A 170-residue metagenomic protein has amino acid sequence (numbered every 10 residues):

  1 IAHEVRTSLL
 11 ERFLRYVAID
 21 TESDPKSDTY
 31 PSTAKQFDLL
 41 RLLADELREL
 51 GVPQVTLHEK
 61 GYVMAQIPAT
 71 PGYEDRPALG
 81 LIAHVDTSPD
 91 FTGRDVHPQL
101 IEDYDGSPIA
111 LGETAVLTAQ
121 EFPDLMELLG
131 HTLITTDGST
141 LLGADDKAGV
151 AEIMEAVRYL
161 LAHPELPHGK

Functional and structural regions predicted by a protein language model:
A2, R6-L9, S32-Q36, L40 (+1 more regions): Generic structural signal for well-ordered, non-membrane alpha-helical segments in soluble metabolic enzymes
R6-A34, T135: N-terminal capping segment at the start of a domain
L10, L14, R41-A44, V150-R158: Predominant activation on well-ordered alpha-helical scaffold segments within soluble catalytic domains
D20, H168-K170: Residue-level recognition of the N-termini of beta-strands and the immediately preceding loop/turn
P25-K26, Q54, L166-H168: Flexible, glycine/charged-enriched surface loops at secondary-structure junctions
D28-R76, G80-I82, D86: A non-catalytic alpha/beta surface segment that caps or lines the substrate-entry region of metallo-dependent hydrolase
Y73-H168: Active-site metal-coordination/substrate-binding segment of hydrolases, especially metallo-dependent peptidases
